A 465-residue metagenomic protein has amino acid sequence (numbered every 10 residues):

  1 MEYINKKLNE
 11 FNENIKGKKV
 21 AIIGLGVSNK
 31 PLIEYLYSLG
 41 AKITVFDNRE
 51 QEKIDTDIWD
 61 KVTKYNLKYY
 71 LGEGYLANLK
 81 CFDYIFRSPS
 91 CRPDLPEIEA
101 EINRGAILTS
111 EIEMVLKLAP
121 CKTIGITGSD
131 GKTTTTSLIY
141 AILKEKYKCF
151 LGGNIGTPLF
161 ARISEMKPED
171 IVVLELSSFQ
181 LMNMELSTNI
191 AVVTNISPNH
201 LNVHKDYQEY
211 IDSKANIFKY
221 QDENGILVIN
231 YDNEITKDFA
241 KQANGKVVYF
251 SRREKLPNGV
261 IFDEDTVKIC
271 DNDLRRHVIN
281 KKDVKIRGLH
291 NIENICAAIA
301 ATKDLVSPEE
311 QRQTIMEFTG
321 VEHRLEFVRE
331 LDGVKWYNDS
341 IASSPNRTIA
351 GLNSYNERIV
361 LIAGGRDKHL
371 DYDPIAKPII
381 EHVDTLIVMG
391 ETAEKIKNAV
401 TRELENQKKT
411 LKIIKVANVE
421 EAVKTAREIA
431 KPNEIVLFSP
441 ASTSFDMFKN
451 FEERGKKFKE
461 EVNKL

Functional and structural regions predicted by a protein language model:
M1-S110, M114: N-terminal leader/targeting and accessory segments in enzymes
Y3-K19, N29-L39, K148-C149, I279-T385: Nucleotide phosphate-binding/pyrophosphate-handling subdomain across enzymes that bind or process nucleotide phosphates
G26, R49, I155, D232-N233 (+2 more regions): Residues in the short beta-alpha loop(s) of Rossmann-like NAD(P)-binding domains
E34-S38, D60, L76-F82, P89-Y231 (+6 more regions): Phosphate-binding loop of NTP-binding sites
K42-E50, L227-Y231, I362-A363, H382-E391: Short internal beta-strands
I43-D47, F150-L151, V173, Y249 (+1 more regions): Short beta-strand "acidic-cap" motif of Rossmann-like dinucleotide-binding folds
W59, I375-E434: C-terminal helical cap/extension that packs against the catalytic core of soluble nucleotide-cofactor enzymes
G72-E73, T109-E113, N244-F262, R312-M316 (+3 more regions): Beta-strand->loop->alpha-helix junctions that form or flank phosphate-binding loops in nucleotide-handling enzymes
